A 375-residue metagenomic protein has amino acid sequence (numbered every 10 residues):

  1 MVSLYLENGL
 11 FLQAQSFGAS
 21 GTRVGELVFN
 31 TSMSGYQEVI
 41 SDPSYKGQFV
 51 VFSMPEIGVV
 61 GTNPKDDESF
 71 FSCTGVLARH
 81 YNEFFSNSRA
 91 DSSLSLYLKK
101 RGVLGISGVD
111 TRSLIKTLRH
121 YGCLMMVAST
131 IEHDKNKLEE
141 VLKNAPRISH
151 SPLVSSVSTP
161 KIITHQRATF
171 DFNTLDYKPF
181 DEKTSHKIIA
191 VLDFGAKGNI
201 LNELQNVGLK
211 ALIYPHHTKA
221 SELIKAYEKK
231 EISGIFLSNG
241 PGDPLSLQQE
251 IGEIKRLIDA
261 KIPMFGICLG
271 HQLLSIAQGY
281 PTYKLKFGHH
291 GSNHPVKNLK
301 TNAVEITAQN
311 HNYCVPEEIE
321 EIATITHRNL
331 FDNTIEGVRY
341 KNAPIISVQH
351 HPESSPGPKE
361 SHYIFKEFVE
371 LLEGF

Functional and structural regions predicted by a protein language model:
M1-N206, L212-H217, P244, S355 (+1 more regions): RNA-binding accessory domains that recognize and position tRNA/RNA substrates
S16-F17, P55, N310, Y340 (+1 more regions): Residue-level structural signal for beta-strand termini and adjacent loop
L104, I188, P263-F265, P281 (+1 more regions): Proline-centered loop/turn at the N-terminus of a beta-strand
K187-P263, L273: Phosphate-binding active sites in nucleotide-utilizing proteins
I188-D193, T307-A308, I346-H350: Active-site-proximal beta-strand elements of phosphoester/diester hydrolases
S233-I306, P358-E367, L371-F375: Cysteine-nucleophile active-site neighborhood
A303-A343: Catalytic beta-strand/loop cores that center a nucleophilic Ser/Cys/Thr and support acyl-enzyme chemistry
A308-Y313, H350-G357: Glycine-rich phosphate/pyrophosphate-binding beta-alpha loops
